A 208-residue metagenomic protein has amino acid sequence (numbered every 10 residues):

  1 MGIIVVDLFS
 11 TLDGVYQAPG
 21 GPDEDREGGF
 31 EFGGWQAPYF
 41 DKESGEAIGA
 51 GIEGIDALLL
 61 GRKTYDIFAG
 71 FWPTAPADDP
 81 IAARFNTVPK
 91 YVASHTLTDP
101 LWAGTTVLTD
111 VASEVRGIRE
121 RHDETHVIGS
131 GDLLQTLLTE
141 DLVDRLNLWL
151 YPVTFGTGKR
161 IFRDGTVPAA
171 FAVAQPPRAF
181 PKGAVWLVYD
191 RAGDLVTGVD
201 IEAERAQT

Functional and structural regions predicted by a protein language model:
M1-T208: Enzymes that bind and transform nitrogen-containing heteroaromatic metabolites
